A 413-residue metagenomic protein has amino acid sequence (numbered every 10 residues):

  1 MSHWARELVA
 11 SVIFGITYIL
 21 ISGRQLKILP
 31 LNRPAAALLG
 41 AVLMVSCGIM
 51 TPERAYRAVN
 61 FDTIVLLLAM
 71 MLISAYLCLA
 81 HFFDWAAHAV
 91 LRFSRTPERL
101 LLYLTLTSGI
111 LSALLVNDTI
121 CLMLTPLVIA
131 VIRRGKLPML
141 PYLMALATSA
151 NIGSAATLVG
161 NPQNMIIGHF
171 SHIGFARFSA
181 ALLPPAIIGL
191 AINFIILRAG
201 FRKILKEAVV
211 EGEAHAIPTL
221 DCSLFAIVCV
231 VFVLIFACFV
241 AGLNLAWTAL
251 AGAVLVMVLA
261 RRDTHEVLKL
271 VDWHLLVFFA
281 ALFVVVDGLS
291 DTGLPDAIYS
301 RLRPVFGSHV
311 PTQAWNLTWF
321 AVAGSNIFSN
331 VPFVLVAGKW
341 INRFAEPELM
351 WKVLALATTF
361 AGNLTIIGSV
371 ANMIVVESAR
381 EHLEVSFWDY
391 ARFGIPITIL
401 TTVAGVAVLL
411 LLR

Functional and structural regions predicted by a protein language model:
M1-L8, I28-L31, E53-T63, I173-P185 (+6 more regions): Interfacial loop-to-helix junctions that mark the boundaries of transmembrane helices in multi-pass membrane
S2, L137, A176-A216, F360-R413: Juxtamembrane and boundary regions of transmembrane helices in multi-pass small-molecule transporters and channels
R6-Y18, I28-G48, F61-L72, M123 (+3 more regions): Hydrophobic mid-bilayer segments of alpha-helices in multi-pass membrane transport proteins, especially secondary
G48-T51, L158-P162, V233-V240, L282-R301 (+1 more regions): Hydrophobic alpha-helical transmembrane segments in multi-pass integral membrane proteins
E53-L140, W273-P347: Membrane-embedded alpha-helical segments and adjacent helix-loop junctions characteristic of multi-pass solute
E98-Y103, R133-A145, I173-L183, A345-L356 (+1 more regions): Membrane-interface alpha-helices at helix entry/exit sites of multi-pass transporters
S112-L122, M139-I173, A181, N193-L197 (+3 more regions): Alpha-helical transmembrane segments and, especially, the helix-loop junctions at the ends of these helices
L190-T264: Long, contiguous bundles of hydrophobic transmembrane helices that form the permeation core of multi-pass
